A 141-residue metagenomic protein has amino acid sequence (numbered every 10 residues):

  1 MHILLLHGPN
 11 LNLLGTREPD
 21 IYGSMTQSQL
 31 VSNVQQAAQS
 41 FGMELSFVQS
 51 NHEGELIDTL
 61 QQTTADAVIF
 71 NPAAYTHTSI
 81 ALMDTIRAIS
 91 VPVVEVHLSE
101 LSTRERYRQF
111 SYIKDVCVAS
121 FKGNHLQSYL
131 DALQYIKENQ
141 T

Functional and structural regions predicted by a protein language model:
M1-L4: Extreme N-terminal starter segment of soluble prokaryotic enzymes
L14-S28: Glycine- and acidic-residue-enriched helix-capping/strand-helix junction motifs
Q35-Q62, M83, I89, V94: Nucleotide and nucleotide-moiety/phosphate-recognizing core
S46-F47, V94, T103-T141: Short, glycine-/small-residue-rich phosphate/pyrophosphate-handling segment
N51-H52, A74, N124: Short beta->alpha linker loops
Q62-V68: Short acidic/histidine-rich motifs immediately flanking catalytic phosphotransfer sites in two-component signaling
V68-S102: Mid-chain, well-packed structural core segment of small domains
